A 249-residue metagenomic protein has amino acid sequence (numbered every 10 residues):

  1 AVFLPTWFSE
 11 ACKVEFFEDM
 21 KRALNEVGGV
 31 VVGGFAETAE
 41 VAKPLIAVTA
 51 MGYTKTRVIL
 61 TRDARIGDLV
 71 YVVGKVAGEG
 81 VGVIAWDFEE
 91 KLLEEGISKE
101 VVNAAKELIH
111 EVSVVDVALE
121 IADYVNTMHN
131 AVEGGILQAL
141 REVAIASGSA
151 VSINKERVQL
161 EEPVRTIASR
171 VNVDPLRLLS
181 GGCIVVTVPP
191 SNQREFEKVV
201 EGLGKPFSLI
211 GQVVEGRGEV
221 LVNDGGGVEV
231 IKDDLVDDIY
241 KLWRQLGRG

Functional and structural regions predicted by a protein language model:
A1-G249: Helix-biased detector of long, well-ordered alpha-helical tracts
